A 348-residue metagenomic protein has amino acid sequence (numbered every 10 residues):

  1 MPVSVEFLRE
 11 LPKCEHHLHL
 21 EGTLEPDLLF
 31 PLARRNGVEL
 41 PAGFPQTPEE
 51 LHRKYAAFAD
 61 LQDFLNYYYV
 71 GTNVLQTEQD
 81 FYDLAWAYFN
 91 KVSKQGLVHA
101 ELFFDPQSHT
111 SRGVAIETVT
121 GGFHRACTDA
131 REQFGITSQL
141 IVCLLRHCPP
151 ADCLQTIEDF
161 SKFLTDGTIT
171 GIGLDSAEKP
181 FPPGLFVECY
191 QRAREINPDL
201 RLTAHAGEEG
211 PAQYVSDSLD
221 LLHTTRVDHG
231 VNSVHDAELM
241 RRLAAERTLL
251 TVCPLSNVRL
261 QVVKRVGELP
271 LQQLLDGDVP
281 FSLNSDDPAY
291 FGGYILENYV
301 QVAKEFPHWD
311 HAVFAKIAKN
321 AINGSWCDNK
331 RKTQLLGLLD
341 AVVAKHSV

Functional and structural regions predicted by a protein language model:
M1-L200, E208-V348: Metal-cofactor-binding active-site regions of metalloenzymes
